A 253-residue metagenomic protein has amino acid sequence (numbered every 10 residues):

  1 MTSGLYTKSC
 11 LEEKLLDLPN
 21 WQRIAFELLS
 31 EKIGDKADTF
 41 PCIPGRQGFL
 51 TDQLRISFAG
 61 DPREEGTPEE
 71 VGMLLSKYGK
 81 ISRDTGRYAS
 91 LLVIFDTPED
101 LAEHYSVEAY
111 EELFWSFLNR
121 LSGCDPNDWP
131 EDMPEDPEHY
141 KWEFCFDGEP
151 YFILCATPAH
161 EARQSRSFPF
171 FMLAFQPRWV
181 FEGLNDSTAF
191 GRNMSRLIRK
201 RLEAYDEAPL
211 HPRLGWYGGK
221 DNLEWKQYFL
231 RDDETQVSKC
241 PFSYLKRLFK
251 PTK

Functional and structural regions predicted by a protein language model:
M1-G86, E112-S116, R120-D128, N185-K253: Non-catalytic accessory regions used for complex assembly or targeting
R55-S57, A89-D96, K141-E143, P150-C155 (+1 more regions): Ordered hydrophobic segments in well-structured contexts
V71-L75, L91-F95, F114, L118 (+2 more regions): Generic structural hydrophobic/aromatic packing signal, biased to beta-strands
D84-E112, S116: Signature for HUH/AEP ssDNA processing cores
D132-F170, N185: Aromatic/basic-lined ligand-recognition segments that form π-stacking hydrophobic pockets flanked by Lys/Arg to engage
T157-R199: Compact mixed alphabeta submodule
